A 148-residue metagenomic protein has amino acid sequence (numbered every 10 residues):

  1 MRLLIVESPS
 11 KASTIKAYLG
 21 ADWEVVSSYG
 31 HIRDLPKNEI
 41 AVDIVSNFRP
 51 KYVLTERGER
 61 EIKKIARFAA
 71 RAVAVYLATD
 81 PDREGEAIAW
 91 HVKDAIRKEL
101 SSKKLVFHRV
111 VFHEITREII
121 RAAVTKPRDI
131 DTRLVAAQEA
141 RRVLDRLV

Functional and structural regions predicted by a protein language model:
M1-V148: Intrinsically disordered, low-complexity regulatory segments
